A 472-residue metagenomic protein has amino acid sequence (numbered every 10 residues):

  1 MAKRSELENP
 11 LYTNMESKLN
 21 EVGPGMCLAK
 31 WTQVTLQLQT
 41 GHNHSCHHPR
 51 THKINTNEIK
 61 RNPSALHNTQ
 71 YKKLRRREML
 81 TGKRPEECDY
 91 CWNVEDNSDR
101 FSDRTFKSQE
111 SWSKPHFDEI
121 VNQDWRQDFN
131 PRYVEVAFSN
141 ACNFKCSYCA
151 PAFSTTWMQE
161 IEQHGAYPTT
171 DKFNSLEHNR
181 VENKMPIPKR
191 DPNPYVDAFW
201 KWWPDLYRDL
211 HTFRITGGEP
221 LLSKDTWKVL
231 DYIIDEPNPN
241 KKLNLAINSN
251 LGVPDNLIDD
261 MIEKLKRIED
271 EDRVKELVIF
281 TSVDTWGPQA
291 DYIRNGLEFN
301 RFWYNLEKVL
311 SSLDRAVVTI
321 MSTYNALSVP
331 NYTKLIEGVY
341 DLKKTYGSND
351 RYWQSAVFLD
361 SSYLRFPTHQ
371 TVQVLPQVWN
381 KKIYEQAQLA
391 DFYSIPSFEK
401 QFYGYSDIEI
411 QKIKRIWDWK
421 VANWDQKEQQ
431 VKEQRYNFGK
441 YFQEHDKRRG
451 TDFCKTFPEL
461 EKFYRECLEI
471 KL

Functional and structural regions predicted by a protein language model:
M1-H44, H48-I59, D99, F106-Q109 (+2 more regions): Radical SAM enzyme [4Fe-4S]-AdoMet core and its adjacent flexible, acidic and glycine-rich loops/tails across
P10-E16, T32, H67-T81, N130-A137: Short, intrinsically disordered, charge-biased short linear motifs at domain edges
N20, H48-E95: Membrane-interface junctions of multi-pass transporters
P24, P85-C88, S139, N143: Residues immediately within or flanking Cys/His clusters that coordinate Zn2+ in small zinc-binding modules
T32-S45, D124-A152, L210-R214: N-terminal pre-triad scaffold of radical SAM enzymes
W92-D96, C149-T155: Detector for the c-type heme attachment site
S98-R132, C142-F144, G165: Recognition helices and adjacent regulatory flanks at domain boundaries
P131-A141, A152-P194, Y207-D225, E236-I262 (+3 more regions): Core AdoMet radical
